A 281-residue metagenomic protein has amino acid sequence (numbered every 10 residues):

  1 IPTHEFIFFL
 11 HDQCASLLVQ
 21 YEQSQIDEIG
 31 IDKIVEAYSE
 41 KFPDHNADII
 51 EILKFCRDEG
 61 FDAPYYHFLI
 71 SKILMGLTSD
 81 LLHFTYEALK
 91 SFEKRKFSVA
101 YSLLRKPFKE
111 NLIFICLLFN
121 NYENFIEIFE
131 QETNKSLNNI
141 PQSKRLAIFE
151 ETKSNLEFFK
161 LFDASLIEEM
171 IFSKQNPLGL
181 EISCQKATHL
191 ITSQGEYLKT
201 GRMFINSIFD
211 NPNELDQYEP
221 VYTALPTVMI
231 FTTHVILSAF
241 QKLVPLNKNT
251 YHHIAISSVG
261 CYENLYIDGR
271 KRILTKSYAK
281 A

Functional and structural regions predicted by a protein language model:
I1-S71, E127-P141, L180-A281: A cross-kingdom marker of C-terminal helix-rich interaction/assembly modules
A63, H67-I70, L74, Y86-S173: Short non-catalytic regulatory patches outside canonical folded cores
G76-F84: Helix-boundary capping/turn motifs
L161-S183, S193-E196: Extended, charged alpha-helical interaction scaffolds
